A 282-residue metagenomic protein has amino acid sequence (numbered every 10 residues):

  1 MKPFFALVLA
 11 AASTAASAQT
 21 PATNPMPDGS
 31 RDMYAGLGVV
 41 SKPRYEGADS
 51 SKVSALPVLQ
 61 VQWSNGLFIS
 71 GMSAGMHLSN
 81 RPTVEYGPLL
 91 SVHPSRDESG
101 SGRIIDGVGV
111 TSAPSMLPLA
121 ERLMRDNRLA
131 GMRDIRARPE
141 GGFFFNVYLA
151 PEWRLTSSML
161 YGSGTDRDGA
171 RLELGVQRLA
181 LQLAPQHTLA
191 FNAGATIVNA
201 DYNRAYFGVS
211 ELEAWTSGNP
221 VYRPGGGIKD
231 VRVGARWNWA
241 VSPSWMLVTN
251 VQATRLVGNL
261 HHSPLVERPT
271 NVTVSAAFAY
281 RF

Functional and structural regions predicted by a protein language model:
M1-G29, A48: Cleavable N-terminal export/targeting peptides
P25, M72-E173, Q177-P185, A190 (+1 more regions): Outer-membrane pore/translocation modules
D28-D32, G66, R81-T83, A150-E152 (+4 more regions): Strand-connecting loop/turn motifs
R31-L37, P57, I69, V84-P88 (+6 more regions): Transmembrane beta-strands of outer-membrane beta-barrel proteins
L37-S41, P57-W63, A74-L78, G141-V147 (+5 more regions): Residues on the lipid-exposed face of transmembrane beta-strands in outer-membrane beta-barrel proteins
V39-Y45, W63-N65, L90-R96, M159-T165 (+4 more regions): Transmembrane beta-strands of outer-membrane beta-barrel pores
S41, A170, I197, K229-V231 (+2 more regions): Transmembrane beta-barrel architecture of outer-membrane proteins
N238-F282: Predominantly the C-terminal beta-signal and adjacent terminal strand-loop region of outer-membrane beta-barrel
